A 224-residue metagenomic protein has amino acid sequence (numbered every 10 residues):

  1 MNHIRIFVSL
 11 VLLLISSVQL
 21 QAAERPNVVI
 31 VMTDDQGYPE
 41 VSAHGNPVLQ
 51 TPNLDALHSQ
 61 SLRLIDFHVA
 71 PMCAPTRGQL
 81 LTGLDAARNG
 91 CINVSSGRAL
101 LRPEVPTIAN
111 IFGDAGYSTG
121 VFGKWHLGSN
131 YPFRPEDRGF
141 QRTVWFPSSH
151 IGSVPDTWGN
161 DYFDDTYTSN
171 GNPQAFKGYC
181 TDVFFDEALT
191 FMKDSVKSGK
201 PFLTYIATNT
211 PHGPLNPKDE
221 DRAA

Functional and structural regions predicted by a protein language model:
N2, F7, L20-A224: Formylglycine-dependent sulfatase
V11-L20: Hydrophobic h-region of N-terminal signal peptides that target proteins for export in Gram-negative bacteria
